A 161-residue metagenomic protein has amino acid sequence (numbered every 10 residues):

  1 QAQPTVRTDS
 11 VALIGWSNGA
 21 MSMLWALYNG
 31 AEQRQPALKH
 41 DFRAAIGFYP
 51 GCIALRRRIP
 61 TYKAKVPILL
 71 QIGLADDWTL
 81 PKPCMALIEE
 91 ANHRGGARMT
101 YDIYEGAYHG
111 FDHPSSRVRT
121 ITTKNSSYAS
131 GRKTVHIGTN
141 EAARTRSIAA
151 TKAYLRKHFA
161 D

Functional and structural regions predicted by a protein language model:
Q1-A64: Primarily recognizes the serine-hydrolase "nucleophile elbow" in alpha/beta-hydrolase and SGNH/GDSL folds
A2-T5, L27-A31, N92-G96, R156-A160: Sec-exported extracytoplasmic/periplasmic mature domains
A12, L69, T100-D102: A structural signal for isolated positions on well-ordered beta-strands in alpha/beta enzyme cores
F42, V66, R94-A97: A short helix->loop->beta-strand "cap" motif at the edges of active sites that frequently abuts
A64, L70-I72: Short beta-strand/loop motif that positions the catalytic acidic residue of the alpha/beta-hydrolase fold
A75-T79, G110: Acidic catalytic loop of the alpha/beta-hydrolase fold
L80-A91: Short alpha-helix in the alpha/beta-hydrolase fold that links the catalytic acid
R98-D161: C-terminal catalytic histidine-bearing segment of alpha/beta-hydrolase fold enzymes
